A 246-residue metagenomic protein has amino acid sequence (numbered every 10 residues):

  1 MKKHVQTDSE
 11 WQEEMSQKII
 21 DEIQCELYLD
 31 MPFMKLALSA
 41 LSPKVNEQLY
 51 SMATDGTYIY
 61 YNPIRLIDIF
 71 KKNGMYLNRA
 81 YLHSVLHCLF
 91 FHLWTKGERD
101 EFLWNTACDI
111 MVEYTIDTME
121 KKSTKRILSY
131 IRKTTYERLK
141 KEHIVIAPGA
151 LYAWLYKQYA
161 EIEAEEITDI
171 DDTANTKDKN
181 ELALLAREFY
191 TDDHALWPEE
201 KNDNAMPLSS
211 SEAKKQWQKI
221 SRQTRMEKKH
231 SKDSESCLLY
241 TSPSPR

Functional and structural regions predicted by a protein language model:
M1-L77, Y81-K122: Basic/hydrophobic alpha-helical interface regions
E14-M15, L38-L41, T95, R99-L238: Metalloprotease/metallohydrolase-associated module, dominated by Zn2+-dependent proteases
Y240-R246: Conserved small/polar residues in nucleotide/adenosyl-binding loops
